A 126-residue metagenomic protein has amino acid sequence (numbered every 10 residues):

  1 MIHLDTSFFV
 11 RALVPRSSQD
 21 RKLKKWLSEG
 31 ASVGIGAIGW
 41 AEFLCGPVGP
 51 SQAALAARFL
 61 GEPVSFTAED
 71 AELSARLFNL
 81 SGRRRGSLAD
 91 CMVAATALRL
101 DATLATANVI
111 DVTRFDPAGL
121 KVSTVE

Functional and structural regions predicted by a protein language model:
M1-I35, L44-A56, E126: Short, well-structured N-terminal submotif of metal-dependent ribonuclease cores
S7, R11, W40, E62 (+1 more regions): Conserved short-loop catalytic and cofactor-binding motifs
S7-F8, I38-A41, E69, I110: Alpha-helix/helix-capping structural signal
R21, E62-I110: Active-site neighborhoods of divalent-metal-dependent phosphate/nucleic-acid chemistry enzymes
G39, S51-L55, F59, S65 (+1 more regions): IMPase-like, lithium-sensitive Mg2+-dependent phosphomonoesterase catalytic core
V112-P117: Short loop/helix-cap segments at secondary-structure boundaries that form the rim of catalytic
L120-E126: Short beta-strand->loop
